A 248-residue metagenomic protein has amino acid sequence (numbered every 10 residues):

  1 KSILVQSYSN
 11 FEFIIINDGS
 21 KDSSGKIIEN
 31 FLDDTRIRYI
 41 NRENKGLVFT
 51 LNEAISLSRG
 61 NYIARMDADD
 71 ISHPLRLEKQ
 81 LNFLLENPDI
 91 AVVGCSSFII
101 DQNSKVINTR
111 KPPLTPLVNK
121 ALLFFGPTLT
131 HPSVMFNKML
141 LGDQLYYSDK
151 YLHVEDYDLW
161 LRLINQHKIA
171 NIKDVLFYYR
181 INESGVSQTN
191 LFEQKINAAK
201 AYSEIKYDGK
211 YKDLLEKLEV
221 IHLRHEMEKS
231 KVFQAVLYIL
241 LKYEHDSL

Functional and structural regions predicted by a protein language model:
K1-N10: Short, acidic, metal-binding catalytic loop of nucleotide-sugar glycosyltransferases
N17-K26, K45, D67: A conserved acidic beta->alpha catalytic loop
D22-N30, I71, L75: Acidic helix N-cap motif at the loop->helix transition within catalytic regions of sugar-transfer enzymes
R42-S58, K79: Glycine-rich, basic loop-to-helix element that forms the pyrophosphate-binding segment of sugar-nucleotide handling
S56, H73, C95, T109-E204 (+1 more regions): Conserved nucleotide-sugar donor-binding catalytic segment
I63: Short aromatic/hydrophobic "clamp" motif used to bind/position activated sugar donors
L75-I107: Conserved donor NDP-sugar-binding/catalytic core segment of glycosyltransferases
D208, V220-L248: Membrane-interface aromatic/basic loop that binds lipid-linked glycans or pyrophosphate carriers, typified by
